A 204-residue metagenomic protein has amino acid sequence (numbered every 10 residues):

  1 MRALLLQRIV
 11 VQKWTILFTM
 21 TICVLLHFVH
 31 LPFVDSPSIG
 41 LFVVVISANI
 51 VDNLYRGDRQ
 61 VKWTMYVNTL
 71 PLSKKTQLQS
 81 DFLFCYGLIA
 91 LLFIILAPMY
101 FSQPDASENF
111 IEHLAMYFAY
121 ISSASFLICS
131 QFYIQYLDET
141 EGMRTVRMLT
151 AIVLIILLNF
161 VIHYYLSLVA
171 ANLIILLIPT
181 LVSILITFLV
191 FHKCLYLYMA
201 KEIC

Functional and structural regions predicted by a protein language model:
M1-K62, Q79-C204: Hydrophobic alpha-helical transmembrane segments of membrane proteins
K62-N68: Short cytoplasmic-facing helical segments at TM-TM junctions of multi-pass membrane proteins
Y66, Q77-L78: Long, contiguous hydrophobic alpha-helical segments, chiefly transmembrane helices and signal peptides
N68-K74: Short helix-to-coil transition segments within interhelical loops that connect adjacent transmembrane helices
